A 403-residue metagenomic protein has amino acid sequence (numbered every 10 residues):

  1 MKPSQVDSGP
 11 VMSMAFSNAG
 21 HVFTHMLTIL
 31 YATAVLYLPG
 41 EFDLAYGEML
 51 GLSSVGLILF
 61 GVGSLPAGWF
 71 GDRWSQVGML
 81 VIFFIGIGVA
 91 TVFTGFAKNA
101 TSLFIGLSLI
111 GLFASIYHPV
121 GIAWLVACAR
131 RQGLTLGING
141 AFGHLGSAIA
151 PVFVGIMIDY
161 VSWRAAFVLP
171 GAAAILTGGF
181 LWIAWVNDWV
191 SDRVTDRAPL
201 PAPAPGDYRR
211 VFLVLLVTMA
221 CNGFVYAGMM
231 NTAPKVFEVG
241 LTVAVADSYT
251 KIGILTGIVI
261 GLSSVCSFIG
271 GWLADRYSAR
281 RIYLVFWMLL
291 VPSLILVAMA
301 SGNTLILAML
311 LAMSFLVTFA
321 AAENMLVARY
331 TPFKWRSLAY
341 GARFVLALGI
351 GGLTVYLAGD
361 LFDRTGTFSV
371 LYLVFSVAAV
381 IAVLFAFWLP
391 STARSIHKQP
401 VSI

Functional and structural regions predicted by a protein language model:
I29, L57-L65, S147-A148, I260-F268 (+1 more regions): Residue-level signature of mid-helix packing/kink "hotspots" within the transmembrane helices of 12-pass Major
Y31-A32, R210-C266: Extracytoplasmic gate region of multi-pass secondary transporters
L38-P39, F70-G71, F153-V161, F237-E238 (+2 more regions): Interfacial helix-cap and linker-helix signal at transmembrane-aqueous boundaries of multi-pass secondary transporters
V62-A100, A274-Y277: Conserved MFS/SLC helix-loop-helix module at the cytosolic interface between two early adjacent transmembrane helices
G106-G143: Cytoplasmic helix-loop-helix junction between adjacent transmembrane helices in 12-TM secondary transporters
N139-W189: Helix-loop-helix hairpin linking two adjacent transmembrane segments in secondary transporters
A274-L326: C-terminal transmembrane helical hairpin of 12-TM major facilitator-type secondary transporters
Y330-T365: A late C-terminal transmembrane helix in Major Facilitator Superfamily
